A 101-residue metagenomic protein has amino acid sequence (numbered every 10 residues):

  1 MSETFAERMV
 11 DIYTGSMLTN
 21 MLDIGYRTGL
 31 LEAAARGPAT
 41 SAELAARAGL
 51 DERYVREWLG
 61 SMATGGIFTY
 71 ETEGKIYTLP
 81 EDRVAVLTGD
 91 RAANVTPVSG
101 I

Functional and structural regions predicted by a protein language model:
M1-I101: N-terminal accessory segments
